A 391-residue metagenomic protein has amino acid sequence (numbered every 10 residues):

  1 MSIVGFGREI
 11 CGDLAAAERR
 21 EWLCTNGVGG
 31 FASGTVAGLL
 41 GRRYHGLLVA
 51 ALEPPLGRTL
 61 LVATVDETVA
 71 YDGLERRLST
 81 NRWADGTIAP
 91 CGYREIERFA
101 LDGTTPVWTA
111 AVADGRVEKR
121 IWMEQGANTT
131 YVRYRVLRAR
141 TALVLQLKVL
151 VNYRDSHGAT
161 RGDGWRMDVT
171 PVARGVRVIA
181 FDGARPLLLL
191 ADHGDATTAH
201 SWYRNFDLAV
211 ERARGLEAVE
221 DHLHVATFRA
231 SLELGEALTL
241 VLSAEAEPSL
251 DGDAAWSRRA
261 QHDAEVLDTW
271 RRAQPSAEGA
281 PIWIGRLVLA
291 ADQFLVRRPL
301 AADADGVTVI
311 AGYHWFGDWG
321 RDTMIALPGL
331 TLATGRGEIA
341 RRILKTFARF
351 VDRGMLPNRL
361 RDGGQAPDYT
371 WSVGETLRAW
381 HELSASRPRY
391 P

Functional and structural regions predicted by a protein language model:
M1-P391: Acidic, mature catalytic/reactive cores of soluble proteins
